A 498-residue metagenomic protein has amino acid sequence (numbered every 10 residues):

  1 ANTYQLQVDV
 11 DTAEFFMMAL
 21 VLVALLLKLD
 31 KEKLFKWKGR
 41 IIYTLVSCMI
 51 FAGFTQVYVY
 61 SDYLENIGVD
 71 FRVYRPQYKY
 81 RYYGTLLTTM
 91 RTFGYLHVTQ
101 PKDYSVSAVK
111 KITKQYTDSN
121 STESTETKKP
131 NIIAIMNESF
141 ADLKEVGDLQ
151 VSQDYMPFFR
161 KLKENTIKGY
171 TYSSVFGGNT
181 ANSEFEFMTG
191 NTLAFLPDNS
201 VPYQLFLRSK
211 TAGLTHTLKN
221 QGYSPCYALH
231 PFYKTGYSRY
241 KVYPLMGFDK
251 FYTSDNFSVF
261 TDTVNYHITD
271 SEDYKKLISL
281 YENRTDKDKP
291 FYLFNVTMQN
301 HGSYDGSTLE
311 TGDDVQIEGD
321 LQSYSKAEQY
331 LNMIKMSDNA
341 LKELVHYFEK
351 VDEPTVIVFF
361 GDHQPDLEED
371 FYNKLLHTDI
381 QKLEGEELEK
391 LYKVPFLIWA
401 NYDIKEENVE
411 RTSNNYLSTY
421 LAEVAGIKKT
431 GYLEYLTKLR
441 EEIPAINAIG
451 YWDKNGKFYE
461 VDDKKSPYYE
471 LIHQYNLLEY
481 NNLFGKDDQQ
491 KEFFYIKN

Functional and structural regions predicted by a protein language model:
A1-Q77: Transmembrane and membrane-interface helices of multi-pass, inner-membrane envelope-modifying transferases
Y4, K102-S105, D198: Ubiquitous "structural anchor" signal
L6-V8, K114, F458: Hydrophobic transmembrane signal anchors and adjacent membrane-proximal interface regions, especially in viral
Q56-A134: Membrane-interface segments at or immediately adjacent to transmembrane helices that form the boundary between
Y116-P130, A134-N137, D142-N498: Solvent-exposed soluble domains appended to multi-pass membrane proteins
